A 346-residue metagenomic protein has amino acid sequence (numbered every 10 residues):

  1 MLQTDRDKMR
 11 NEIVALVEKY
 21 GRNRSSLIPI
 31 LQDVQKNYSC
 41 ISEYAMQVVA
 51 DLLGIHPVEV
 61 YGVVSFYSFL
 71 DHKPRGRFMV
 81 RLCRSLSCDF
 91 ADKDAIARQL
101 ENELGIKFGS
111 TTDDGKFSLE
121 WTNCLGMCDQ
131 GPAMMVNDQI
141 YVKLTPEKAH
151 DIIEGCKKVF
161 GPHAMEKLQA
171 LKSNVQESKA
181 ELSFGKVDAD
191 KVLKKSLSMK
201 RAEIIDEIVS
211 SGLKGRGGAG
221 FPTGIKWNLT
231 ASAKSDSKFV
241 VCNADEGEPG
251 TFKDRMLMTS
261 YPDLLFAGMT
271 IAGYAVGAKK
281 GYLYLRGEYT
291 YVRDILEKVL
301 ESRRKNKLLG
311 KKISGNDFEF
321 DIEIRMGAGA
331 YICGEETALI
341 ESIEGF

Functional and structural regions predicted by a protein language model:
M1-F346: Feature of Fe-S/electron-transfer and energy-metabolism proteins that preferentially highlights extended coupling
